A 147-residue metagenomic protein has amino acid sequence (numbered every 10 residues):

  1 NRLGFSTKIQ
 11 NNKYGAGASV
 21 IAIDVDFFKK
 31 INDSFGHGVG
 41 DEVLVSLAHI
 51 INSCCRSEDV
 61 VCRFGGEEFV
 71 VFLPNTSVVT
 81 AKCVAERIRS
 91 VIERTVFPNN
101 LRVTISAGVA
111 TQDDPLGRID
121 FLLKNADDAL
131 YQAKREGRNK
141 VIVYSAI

Functional and structural regions predicted by a protein language model:
N1-S19, D26-S53, C62-G66, V70-V71 (+3 more regions): Conserved long alpha-helical elements within nucleotide-processing catalytic cores of c-di-GMP signaling and class III
D33, F72-T76, Q112-D113, A146: Residue-level recognition of strand-loop junctions within catalytic nucleotide-signaling folds
V60-R63, L101: A short pre-motif secondary-structure segment
V79-A85, Q112-S145: Catalytic-core segments of nucleotide cyclases and related cyclic-nucleotide turnover enzymes
